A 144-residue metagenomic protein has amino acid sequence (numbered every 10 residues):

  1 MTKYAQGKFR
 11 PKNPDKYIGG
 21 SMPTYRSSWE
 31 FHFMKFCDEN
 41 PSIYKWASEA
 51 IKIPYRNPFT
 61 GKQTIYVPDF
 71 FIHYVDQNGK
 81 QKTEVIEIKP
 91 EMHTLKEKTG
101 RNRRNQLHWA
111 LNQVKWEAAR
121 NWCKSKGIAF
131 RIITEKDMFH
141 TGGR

Functional and structural regions predicted by a protein language model:
M1-R144: Electrostatic, structured charged patches in enzyme active sites and in nucleic-acid/phosphate-binding
